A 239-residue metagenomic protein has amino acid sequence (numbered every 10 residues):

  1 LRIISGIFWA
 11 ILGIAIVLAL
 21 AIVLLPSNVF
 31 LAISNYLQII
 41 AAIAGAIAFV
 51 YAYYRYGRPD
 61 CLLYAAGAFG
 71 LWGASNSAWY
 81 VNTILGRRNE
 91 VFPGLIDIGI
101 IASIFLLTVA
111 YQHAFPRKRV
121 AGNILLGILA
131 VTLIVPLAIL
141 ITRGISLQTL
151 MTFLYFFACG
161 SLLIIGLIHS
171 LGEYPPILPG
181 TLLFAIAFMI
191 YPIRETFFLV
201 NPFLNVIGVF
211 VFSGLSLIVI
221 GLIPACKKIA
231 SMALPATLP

Functional and structural regions predicted by a protein language model:
L1-P239: Polytopic alpha-helical membrane-helix bundles and their juxtamembrane interface segments in multi-pass membrane
